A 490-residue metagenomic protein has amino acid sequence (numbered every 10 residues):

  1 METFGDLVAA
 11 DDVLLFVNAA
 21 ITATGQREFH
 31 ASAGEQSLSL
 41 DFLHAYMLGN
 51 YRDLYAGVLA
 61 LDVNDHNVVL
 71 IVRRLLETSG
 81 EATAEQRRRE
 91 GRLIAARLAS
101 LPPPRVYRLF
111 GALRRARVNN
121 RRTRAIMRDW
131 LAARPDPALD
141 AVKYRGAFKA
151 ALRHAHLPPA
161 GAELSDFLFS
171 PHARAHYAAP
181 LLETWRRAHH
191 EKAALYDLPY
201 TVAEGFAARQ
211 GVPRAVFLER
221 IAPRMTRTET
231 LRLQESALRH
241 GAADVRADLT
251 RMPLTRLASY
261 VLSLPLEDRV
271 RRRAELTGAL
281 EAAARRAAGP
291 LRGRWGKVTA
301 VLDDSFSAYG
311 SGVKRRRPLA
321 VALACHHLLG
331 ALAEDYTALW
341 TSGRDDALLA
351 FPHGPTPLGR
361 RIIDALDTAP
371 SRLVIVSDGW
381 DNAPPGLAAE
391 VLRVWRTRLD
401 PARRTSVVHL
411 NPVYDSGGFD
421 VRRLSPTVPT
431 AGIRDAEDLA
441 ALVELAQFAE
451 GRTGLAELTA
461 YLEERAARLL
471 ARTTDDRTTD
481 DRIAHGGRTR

Functional and structural regions predicted by a protein language model:
M1, V13, Q26, S39 (+16 more regions): Generic intrinsically disordered, low-complexity segments enriched for polar/acidic and small residues
M1-R87, L266-D476, D480-R490: Acidic, glycine-rich A-domain
D12, L101-P102, T226, P253: Alpha-helix capping and helix-coil boundary motifs
E28-S165: An N-terminal, globular interaction/scaffold subdomain
L48, Y55-D65, R73-L76, R88 (+8 more regions): Generic hydrophobic segment detector
R115-R292: Acidic/polar low-complexity segments with low predicted structural confidence
